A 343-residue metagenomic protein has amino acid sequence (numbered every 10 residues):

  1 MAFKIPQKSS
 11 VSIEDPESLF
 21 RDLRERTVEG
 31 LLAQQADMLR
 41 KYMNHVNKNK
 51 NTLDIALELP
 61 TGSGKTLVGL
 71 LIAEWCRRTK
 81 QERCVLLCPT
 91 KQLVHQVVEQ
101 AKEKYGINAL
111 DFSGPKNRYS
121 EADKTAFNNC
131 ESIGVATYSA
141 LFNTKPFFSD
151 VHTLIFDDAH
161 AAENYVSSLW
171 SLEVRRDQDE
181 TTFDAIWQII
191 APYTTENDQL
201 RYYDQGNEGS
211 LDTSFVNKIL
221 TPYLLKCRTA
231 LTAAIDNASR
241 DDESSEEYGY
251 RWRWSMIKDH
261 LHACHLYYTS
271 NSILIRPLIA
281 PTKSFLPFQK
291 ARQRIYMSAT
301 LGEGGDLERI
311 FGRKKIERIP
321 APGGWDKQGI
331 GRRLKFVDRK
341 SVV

Functional and structural regions predicted by a protein language model:
A2-E58: Conserved pre-motif I regulatory segment
L31, L86-L87, G134: Conserved SAM-binding loop
A36-D37, M43, D54-P60, V151-T153 (+1 more regions): Conserved coupling segment at the C-terminus of the helicase ATP-binding
V46-L57, E82-R83, S132, R292-Q293: Pre-Walker A (Motif I) flank of P-loop NTPase domains
S63: ATP-binding Walker
T66-Y105, L110-G114, A140: Conserved Walker A/P-loop ATP-binding site and its immediately adjacent core in helicase/helicase-like ATPase domains
T90, V135-A140, D158, M297-L301: A short beta-strand-to-loop transition that corresponds to the Sensor-1 phosphate-sensing loop of AAA+ P-loop ATPases
S120-T153, A162-V166, R276-A280: Conserved RecA-like ASCE ATPase "motif II neighborhood" in helicase/translocase motors
